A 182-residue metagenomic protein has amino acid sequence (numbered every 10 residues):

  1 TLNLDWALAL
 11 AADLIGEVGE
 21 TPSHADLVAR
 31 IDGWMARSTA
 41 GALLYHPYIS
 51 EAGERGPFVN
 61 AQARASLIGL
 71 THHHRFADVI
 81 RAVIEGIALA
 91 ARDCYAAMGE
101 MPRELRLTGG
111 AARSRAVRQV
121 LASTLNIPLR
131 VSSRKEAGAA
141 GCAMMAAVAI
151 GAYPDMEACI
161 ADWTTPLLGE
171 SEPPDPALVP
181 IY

Functional and structural regions predicted by a protein language model:
T1-Y182: Glycine/Thr-rich phosphate-binding loops that ligate phosphate moieties of nucleotide and other phosphorylated ligands
